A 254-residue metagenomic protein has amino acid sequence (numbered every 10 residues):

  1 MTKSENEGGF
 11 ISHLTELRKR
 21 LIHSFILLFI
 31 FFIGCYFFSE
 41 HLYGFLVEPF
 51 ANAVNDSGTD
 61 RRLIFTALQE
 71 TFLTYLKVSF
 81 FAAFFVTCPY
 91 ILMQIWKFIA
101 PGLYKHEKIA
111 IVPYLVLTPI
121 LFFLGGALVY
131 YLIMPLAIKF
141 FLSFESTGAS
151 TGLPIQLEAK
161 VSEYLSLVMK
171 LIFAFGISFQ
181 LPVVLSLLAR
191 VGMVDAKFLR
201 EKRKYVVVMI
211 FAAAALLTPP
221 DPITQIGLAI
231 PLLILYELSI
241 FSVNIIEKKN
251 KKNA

Functional and structural regions predicted by a protein language model:
M1-A254: Membrane topogenic/interface segments and analogous intrinsically disordered interaction regions
